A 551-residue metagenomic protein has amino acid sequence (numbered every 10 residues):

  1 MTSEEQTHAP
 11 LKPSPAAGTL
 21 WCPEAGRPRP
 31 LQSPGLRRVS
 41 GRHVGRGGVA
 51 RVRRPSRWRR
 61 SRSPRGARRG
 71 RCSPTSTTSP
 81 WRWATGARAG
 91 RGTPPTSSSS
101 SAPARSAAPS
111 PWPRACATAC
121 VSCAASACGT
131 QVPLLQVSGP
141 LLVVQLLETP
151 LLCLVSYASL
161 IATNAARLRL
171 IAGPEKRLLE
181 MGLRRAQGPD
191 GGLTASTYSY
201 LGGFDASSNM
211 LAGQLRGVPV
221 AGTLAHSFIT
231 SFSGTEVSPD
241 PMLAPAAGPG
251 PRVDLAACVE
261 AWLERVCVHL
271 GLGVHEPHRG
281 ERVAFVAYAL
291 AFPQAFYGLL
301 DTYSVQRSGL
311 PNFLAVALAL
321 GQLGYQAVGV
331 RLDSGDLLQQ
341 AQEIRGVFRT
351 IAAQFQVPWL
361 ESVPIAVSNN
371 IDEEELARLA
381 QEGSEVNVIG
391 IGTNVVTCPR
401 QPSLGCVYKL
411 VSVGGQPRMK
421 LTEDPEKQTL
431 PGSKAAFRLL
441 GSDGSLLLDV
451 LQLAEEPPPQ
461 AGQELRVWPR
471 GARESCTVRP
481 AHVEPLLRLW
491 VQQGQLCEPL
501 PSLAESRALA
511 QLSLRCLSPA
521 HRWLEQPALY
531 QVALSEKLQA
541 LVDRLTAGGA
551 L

Functional and structural regions predicted by a protein language model:
T2-Q294, R307, A319-Q322, Q326 (+3 more regions): Ordered alpha/beta subdomains of enzyme catalytic regions
L178-E180, P219-A221, A295-L299, G324-R331 (+3 more regions): Structural preference for beta-strand elements that scaffold enzyme active sites
L183-A186, I365-E373, G392-N394: Glycine-rich beta-to-alpha transition loops that act as phosphate-gripper elements at the mouths of alpha/beta enzyme
N209, S308, A315, Q339 (+1 more regions): Catalytic cores of alpha/beta
A225-H226, Y303, L332-G335, N370 (+1 more regions): Short, ordered loop/turn segments at secondary-structure junctions
L272-H275, L299, V328-G335, V347: Glycine-rich phosphate-binding "P-loop"
A315-Q322, G346-Q354: Conserved helix-loop functional segments at active or binding sites
E385-L404: Glycine-rich phosphate-binding active-site loops on the catalytic face of alpha/beta enzymes
